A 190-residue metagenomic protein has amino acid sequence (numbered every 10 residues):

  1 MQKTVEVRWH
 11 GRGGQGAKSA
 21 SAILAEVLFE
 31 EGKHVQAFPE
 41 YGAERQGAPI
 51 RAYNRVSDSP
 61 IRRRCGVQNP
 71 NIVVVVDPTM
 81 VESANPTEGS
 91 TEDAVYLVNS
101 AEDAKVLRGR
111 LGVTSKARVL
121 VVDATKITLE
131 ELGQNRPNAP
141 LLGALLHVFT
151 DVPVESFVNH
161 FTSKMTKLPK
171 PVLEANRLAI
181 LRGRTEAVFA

Functional and structural regions predicted by a protein language model:
M1-A190: Active-site cofactor/cluster-binding pocket
